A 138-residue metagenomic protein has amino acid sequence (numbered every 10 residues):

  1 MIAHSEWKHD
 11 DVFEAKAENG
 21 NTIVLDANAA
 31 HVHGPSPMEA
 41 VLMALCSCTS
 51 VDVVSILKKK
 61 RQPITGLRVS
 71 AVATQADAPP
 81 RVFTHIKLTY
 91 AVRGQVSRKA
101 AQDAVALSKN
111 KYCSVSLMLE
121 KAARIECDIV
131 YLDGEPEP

Functional and structural regions predicted by a protein language model:
M1-M43, V53-P138: Extended beta-strand/beta-hairpin segments
L45-C48: Alpha-helical metal-binding/catalytic segments enriched in His/Glu/Asp
